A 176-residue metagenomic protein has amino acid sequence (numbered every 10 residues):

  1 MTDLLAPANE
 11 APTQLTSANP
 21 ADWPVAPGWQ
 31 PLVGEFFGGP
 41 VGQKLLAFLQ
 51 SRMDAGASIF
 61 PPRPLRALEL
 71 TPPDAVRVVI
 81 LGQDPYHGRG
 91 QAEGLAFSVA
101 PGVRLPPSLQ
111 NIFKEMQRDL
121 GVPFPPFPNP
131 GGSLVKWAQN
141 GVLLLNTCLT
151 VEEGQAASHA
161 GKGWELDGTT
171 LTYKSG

Functional and structural regions predicted by a protein language model:
L4-L15, M116-P126: Boundary/activation segment at the start of structured domains
D22-T169: A polyanion-binding, active-site-adjacent surface
L171-Y173: Short linear proline/tyrosine/threonine-rich motifs used for host-factor recruitment and membrane trafficking/assembly
